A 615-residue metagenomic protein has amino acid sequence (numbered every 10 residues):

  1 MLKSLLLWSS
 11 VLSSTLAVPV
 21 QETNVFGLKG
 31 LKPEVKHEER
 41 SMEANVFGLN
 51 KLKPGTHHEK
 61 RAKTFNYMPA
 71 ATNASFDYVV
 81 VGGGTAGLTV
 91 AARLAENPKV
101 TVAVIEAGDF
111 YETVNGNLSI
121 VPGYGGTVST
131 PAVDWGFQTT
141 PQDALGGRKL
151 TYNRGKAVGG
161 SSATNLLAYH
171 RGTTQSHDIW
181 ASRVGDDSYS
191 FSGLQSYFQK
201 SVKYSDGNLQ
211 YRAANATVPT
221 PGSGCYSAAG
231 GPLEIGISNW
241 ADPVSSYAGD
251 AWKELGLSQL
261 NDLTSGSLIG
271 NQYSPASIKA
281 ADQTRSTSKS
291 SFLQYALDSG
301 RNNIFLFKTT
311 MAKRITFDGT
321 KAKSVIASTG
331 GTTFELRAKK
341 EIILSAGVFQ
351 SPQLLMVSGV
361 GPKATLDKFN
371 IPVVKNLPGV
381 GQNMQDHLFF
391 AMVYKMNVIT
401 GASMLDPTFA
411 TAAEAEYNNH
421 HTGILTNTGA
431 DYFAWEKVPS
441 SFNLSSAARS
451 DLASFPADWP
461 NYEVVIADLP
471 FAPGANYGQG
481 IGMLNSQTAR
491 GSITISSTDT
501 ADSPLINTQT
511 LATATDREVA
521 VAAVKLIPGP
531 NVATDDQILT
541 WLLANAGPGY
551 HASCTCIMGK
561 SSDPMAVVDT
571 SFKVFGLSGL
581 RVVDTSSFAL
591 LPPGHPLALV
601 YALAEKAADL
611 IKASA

Functional and structural regions predicted by a protein language model:
K3-V11, T15-A615: N-terminal redox-cofactor-binding region of secreted/periplasmic oxidoreductases
